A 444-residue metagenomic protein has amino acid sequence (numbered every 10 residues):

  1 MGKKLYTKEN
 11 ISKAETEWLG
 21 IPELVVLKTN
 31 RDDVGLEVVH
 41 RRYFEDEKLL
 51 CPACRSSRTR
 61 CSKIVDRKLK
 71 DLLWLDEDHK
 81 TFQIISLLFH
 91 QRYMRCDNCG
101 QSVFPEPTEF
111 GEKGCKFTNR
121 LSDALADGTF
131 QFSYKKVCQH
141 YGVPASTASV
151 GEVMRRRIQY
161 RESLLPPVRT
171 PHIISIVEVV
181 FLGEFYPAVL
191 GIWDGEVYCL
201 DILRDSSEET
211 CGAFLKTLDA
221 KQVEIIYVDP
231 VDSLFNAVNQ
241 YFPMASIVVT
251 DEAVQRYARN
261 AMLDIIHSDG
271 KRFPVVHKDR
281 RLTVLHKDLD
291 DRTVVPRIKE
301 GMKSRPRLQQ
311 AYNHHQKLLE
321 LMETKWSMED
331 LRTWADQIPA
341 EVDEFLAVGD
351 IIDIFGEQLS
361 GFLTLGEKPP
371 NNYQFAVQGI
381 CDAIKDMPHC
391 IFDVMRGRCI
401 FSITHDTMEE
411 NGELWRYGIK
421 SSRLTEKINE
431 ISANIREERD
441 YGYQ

Functional and structural regions predicted by a protein language model:
M1-Q101, P105-P107: Short, conserved DNA-binding cores of transcription-related domains
K48, A53, T59-R60, G183-F185 (+3 more regions): Acidic/histidine-rich catalytic cores and adjacent linkers of DNA breakage/strand-transfer/modification proteins
L72-F185, K221-V223: Short, positively charged, Gly/Tyr-enriched micro-motifs that form contact patches at catalytic or ligand/partner
N98, E178, P230, E252-V254: Residues immediately flanking
S149-A237, M244, E437, Y441-Q444: RNase H-like nuclease fold core
I176, E252, N372-Q374: Single, functionally critical "micro-switch" positions that shape active/binding sites and transmembrane helices
M244-L263: Inter-helix linker motif
A258, M262-D279: Conserved phosphate-handling catalytic cores of large alpha/beta enzymes
